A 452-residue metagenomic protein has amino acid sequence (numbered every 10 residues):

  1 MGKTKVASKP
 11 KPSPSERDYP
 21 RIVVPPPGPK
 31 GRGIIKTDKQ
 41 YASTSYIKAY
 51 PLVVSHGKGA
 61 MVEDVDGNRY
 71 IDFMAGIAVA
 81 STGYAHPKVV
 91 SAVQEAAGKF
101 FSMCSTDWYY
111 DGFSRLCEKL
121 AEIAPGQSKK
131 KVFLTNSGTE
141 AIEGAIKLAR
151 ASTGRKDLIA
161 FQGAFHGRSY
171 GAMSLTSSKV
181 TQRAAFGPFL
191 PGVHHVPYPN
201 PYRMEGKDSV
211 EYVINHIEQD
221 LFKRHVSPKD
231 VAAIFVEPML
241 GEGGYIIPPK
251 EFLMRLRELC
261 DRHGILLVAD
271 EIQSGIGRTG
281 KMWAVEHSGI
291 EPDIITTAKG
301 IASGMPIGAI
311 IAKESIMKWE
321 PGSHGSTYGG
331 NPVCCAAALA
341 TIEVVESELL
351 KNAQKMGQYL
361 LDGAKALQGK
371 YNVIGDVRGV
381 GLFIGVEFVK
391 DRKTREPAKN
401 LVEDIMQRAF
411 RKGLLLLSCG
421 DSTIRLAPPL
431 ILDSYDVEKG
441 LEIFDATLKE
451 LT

Functional and structural regions predicted by a protein language model:
G2-T452: Conserved N-terminal phosphate-binding loop of PLP-dependent enzymes in the Aspartate aminotransferase
